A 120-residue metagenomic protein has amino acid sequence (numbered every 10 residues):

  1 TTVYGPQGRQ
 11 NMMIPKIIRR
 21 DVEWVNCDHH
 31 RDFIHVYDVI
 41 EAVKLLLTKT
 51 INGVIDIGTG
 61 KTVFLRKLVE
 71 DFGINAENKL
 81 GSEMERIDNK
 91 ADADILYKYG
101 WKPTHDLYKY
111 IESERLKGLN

Functional and structural regions predicted by a protein language model:
T1-R31, V36-I40, F72: NAD(P)-dependent short-chain dehydrogenase/reductase
T1-T2, V54-I57: Short-chain dehydrogenase/reductase
G8, M12, D28-Y37, G60-V63 (+2 more regions): Residue-level signal for the nucleotide or nucleotide-sugar donor/cofactor binding architecture
I17, I95-Y97: Structural element of the ATP-grasp superfamily
W24-D28, V54-I55, V63-A93: C-terminal "lid/loop" region of Rossmann-like NAD(P)-dependent oxidoreductases
V39, V43, I57, L65-L68 (+2 more regions): Non-catalytic, hydrophobic alpha-helical segments
D106-N120: Amphipathic terminal alpha-helices
